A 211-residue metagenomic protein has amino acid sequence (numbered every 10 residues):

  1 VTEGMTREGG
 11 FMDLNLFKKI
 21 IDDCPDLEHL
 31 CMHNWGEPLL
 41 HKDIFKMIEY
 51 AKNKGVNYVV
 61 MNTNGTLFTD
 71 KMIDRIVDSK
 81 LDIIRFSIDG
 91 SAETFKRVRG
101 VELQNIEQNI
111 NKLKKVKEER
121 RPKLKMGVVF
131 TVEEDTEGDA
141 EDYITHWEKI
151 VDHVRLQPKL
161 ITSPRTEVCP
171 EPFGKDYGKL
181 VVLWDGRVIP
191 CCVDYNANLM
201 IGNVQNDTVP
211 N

Functional and structural regions predicted by a protein language model:
V1-I83, V98, Q104, Q108: Conserved alpha-helical substructure of the radical SAM core
D13, E37, A51, F86 (+5 more regions): Generic structural signal for small/hydrophobic residues in well-ordered secondary structure, especially within
N34-G36, M61-G65, I88-G90, F130-V132 (+1 more regions): A cross-domain feature marking catalytic cores of carbohydrate-active enzymes and several ubiquitous metabolic/repair
M72-R75, E134-I150: Catalytic cores of alpha/beta
I73-I76, K80-A92, H153-L160: Non-cysteine beta-strand/loop elements that form the S-adenosyl-L-methionine
N111, K115-G127, T145-P164, R187 (+1 more regions): C-terminal accessory region of radical SAM enzymes
F173-D176: Short, small/polar residue-rich loop motifs at catalytic or cofactor-binding pockets
